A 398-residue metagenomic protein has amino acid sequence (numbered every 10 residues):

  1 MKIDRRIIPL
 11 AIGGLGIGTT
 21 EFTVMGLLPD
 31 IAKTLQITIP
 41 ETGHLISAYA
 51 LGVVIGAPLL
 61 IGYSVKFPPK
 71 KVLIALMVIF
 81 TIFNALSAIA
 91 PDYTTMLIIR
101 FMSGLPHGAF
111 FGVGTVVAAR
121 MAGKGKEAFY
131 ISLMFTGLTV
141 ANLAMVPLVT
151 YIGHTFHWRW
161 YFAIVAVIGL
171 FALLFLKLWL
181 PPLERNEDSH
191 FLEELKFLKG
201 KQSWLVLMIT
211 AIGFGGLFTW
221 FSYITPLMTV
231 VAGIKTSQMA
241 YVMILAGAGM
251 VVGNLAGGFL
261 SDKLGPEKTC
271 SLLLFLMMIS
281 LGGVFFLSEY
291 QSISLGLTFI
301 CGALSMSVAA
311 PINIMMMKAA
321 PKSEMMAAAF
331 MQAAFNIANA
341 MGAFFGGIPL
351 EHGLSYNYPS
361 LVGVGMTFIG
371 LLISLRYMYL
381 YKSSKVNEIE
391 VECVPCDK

Functional and structural regions predicted by a protein language model:
P9, I79, F83-L86, T94-S103 (+1 more regions): Paired small-residue
Q36, P68, I89-T95, G233 (+2 more regions): Helix-breaking motifs and short loop linkers at transmembrane-helix boundaries and internal kinks in secondary membrane
I55-T94: Conserved MFS/SLC helix-loop-helix module at the cytosolic interface between two early adjacent transmembrane helices
A57-P68, N254-G265, L350-E351: Helix-to-loop junctions at the C-terminal end of transmembrane segments in multipass secondary transporters
Y93-T95, G123-L178, Y223-V230: Helix-loop-helix hairpin linking two adjacent transmembrane segments in secondary transporters
I99-G137: Cytoplasmic helix-loop-helix junction between adjacent transmembrane helices in 12-TM secondary transporters
E267-I312: C-terminal transmembrane helical hairpin of 12-TM major facilitator-type secondary transporters
K318-Y356, G363: A late C-terminal transmembrane helix in Major Facilitator Superfamily
